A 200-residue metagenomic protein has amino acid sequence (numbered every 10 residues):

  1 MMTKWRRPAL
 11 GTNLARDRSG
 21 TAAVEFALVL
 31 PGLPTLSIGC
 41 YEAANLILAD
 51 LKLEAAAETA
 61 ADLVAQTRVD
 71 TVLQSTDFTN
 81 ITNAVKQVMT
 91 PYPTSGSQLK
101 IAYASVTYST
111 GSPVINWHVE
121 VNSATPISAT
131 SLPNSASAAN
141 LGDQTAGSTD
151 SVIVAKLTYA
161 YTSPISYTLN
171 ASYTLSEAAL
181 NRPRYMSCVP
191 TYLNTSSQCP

Functional and structural regions predicted by a protein language model:
M1-T3, C199-P200: Short, intrinsically disordered, low-complexity terminal/loop segments
M2-Q87: Alpha-helical assembly-interface signal, strongest on the long, hydrophobic N-terminal helix that forms
E58, A65-P200: Short, conserved structural patches
